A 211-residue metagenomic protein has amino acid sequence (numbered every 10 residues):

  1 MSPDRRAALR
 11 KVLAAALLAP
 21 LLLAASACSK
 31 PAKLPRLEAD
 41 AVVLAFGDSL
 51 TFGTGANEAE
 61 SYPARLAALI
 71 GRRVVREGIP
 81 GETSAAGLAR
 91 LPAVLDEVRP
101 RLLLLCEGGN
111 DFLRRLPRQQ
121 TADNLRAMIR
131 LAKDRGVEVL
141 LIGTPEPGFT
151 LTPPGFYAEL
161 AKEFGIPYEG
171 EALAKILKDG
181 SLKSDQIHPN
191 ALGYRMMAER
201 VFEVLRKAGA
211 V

Functional and structural regions predicted by a protein language model:
R5-L18: N-terminal export leaders
C28-T83, R90-R99: Serine-esterase "nucleophile elbow" of acetyl-processing enzymes
L37, A68-L69, A89-V211: Alpha-helical cap/lid subdomain in secreted, periplasmic, or secretory-pathway luminal O-acyl-processing enzymes
F52, T83-S84, R114, T150: Alpha-helix N-cap/loop-to-helix initiation residues
